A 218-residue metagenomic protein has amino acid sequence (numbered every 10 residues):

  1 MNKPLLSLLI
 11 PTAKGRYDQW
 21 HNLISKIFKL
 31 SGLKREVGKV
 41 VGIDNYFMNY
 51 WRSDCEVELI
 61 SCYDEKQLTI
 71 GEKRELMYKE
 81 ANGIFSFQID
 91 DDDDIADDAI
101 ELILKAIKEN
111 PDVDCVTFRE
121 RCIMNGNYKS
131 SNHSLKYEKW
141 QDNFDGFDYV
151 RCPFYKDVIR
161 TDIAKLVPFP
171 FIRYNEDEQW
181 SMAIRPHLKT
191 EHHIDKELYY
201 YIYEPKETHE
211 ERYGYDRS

Functional and structural regions predicted by a protein language model:
T12-Y46: Short, well-formed alpha-helical segments that are part of the catalytic scaffolds of diverse glycosyltransferases
E65-A81: Glycine-rich, basic loop-to-helix element that forms the pyrophosphate-binding segment of sugar-nucleotide handling
S86: Short aromatic/hydrophobic "clamp" motif used to bind/position activated sugar donors
D90-D94: The conserved acidic donor/metal-binding loop of glycosyltransferases
I100-S131: Conserved donor NDP-sugar-binding/catalytic core segment of glycosyltransferases
K129, E138-I159: A recurrent flexible, glycine/aromatic-enriched loop bordering the glycosyltransferase active site that acts as
Y174-W180: Acidic donor-binding loop at a coil-to-helix junction in glycosyltransferase catalytic cores that engages
I194-S218: Active-site donor/metal-binding and catalytic loop motifs of nucleotide-sugar-dependent glycosylation enzymes
